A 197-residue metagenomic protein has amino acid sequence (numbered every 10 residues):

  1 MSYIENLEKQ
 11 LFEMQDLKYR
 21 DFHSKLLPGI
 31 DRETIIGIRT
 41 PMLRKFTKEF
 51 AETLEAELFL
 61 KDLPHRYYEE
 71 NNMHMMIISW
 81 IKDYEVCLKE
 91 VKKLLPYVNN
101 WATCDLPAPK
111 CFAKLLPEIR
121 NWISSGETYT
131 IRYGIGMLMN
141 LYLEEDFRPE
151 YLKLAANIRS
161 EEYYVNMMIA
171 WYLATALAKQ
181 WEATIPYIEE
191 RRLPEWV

Functional and structural regions predicted by a protein language model:
M1-V197: Alpha-helical scaffold domains
